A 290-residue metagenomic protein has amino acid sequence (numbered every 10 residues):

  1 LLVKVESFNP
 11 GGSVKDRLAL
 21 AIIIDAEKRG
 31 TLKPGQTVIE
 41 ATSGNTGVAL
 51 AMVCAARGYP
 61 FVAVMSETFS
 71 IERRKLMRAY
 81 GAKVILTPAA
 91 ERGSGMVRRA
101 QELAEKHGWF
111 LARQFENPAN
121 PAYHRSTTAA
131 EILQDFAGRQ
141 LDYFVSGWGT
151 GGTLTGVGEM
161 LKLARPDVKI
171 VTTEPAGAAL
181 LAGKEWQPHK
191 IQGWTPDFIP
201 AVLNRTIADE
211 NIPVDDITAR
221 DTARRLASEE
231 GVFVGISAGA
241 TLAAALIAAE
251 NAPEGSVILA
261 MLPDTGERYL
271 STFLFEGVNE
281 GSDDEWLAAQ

Functional and structural regions predicted by a protein language model:
L1-Q290: PLP-dependent amino-acid enzyme catalytic core
